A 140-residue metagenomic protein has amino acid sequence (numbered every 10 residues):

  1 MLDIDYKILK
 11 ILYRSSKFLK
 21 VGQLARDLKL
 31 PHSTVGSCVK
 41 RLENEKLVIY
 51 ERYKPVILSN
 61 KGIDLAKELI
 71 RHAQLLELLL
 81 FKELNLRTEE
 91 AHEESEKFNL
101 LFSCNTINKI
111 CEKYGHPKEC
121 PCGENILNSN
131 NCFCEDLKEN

Functional and structural regions predicted by a protein language model:
M1-L30: N-terminal helix-turn-helix DNA-binding core of bacterial DNA-binding proteins
R26, E43-N44, K82: Alpha-helical residues within the helix-turn-helix
S33, E89: Key DNA-contact positions within bacterial/archaeal DNA-binding proteins
E43-E51: A short, conserved structural fragment
K54-A73: Basic, amphipathic "hinge/linker" alpha-helix immediately C-terminal to the N-terminal HTH DNA-binding motif
E96-N140: C-terminal regulatory/oligomerization modules of transcriptional regulators
